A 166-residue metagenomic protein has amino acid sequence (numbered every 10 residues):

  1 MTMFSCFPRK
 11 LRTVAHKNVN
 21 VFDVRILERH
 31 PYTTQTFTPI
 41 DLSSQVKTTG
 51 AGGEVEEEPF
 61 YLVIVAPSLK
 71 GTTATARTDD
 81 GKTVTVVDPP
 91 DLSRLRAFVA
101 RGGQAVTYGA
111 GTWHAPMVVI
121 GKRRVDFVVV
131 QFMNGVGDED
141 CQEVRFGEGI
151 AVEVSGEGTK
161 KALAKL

Functional and structural regions predicted by a protein language model:
M1-A97, V136-E139, R145, E157-L166: Non-catalytic, conserved peripheral segments adjacent to functional cores
P59-Y61, R96, Q104, R123-D126: A short pocket-lining beta-strand/turn micro-motif at the edge of beta-sheets
V99-P116: Conserved metal-binding segment of the jelly-roll/cupin
T112-V144: A short beta-strand-loop micro-motif that forms or neighbors metal/cofactor- and ligand-binding patches at active-site
F132-N134, V152-E157: Glycine-rich loops and low-complexity Gly/Arg-rich segments that provide flexible linkers or classic glycine-based
V144-V152: Short, Lys/Arg-rich amphipathic alpha-helical interaction segments that bind nucleic acids or acidic protein surfaces
